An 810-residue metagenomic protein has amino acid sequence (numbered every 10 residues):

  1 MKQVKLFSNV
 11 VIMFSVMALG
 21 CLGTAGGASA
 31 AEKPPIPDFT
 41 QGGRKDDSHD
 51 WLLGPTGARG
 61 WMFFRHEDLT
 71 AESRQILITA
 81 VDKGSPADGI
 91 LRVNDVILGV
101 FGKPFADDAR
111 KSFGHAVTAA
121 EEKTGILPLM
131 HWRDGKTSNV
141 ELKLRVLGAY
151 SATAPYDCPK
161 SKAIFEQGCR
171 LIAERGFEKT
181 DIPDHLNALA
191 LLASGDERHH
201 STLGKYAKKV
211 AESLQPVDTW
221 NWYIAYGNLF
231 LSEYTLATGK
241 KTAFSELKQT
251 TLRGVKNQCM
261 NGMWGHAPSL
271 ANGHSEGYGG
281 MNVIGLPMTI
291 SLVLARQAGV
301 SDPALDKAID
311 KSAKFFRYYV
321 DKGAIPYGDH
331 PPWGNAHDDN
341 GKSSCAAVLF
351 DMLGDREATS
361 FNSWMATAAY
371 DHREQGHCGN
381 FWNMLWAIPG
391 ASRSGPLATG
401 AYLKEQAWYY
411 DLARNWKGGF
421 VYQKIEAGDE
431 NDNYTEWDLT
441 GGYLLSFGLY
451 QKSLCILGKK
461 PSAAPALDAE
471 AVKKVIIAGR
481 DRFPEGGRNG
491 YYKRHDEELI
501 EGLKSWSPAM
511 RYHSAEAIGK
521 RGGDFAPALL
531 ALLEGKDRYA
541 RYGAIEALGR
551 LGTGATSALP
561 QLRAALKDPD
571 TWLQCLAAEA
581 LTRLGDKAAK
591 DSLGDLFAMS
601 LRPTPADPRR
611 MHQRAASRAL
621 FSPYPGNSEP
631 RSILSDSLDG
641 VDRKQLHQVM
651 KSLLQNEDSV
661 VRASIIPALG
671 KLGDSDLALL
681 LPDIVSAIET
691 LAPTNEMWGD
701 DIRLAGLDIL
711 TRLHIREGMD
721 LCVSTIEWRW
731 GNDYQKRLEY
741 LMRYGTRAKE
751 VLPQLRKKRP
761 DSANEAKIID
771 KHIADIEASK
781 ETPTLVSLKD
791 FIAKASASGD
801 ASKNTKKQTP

Functional and structural regions predicted by a protein language model:
A31-D82, N139-Y150: PDZ/PDZ-like peptide-tail recognition elements
D82-V96: PDZ/PDZ-like domain micro-motif
G99-M130: PDZ domains, with a preference for the canonical peptide-binding region formed by the helix
S151, R356-W364, G390-R393, L397-I500 (+2 more regions): Terminal, non-catalytic domain-edge segments
A154-K162, L192-K205, Y234-T251, V293-A313 (+10 more regions): Structural helix-adjacent loops and short alpha-helical linkers that scaffold large soluble proteins
A163-E178, S201-D218, S245-W264, K307-I325 (+9 more regions): Long, well-ordered core segments of solenoidal/helical folds
F165-C169, H200-A207, T251, Y492-G502 (+8 more regions): Amphipathic alpha-helical scaffolding segments comprising HEAT/armadillo-like alpha-solenoid repeats
H185-S194, V348-L349, P389, R393 (+9 more regions): Structural detector for internal amphipathic alpha-helices that build alpha-solenoid repeat scaffolds
